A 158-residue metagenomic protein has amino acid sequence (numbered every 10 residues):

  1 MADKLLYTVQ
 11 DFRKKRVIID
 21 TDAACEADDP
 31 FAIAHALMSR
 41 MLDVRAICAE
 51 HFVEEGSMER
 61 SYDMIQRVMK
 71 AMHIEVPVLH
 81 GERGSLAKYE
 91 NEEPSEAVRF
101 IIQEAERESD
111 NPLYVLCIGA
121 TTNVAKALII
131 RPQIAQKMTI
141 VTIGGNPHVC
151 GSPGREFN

Functional and structural regions predicted by a protein language model:
M1-N158: N-terminal acidic, glycine/proline-rich low-complexity segments
